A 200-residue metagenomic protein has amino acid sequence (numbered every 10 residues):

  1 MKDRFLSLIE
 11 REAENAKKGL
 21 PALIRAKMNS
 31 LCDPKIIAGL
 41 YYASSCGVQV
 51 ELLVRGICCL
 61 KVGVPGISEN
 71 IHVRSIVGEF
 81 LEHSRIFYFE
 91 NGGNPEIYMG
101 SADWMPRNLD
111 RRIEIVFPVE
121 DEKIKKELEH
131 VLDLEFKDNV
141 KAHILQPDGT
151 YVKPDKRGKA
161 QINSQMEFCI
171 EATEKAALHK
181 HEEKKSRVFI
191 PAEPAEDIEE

Functional and structural regions predicted by a protein language model:
M1-E200: PLD/PLD-like phosphodiesterase catalytic module centered on the HKD motif
